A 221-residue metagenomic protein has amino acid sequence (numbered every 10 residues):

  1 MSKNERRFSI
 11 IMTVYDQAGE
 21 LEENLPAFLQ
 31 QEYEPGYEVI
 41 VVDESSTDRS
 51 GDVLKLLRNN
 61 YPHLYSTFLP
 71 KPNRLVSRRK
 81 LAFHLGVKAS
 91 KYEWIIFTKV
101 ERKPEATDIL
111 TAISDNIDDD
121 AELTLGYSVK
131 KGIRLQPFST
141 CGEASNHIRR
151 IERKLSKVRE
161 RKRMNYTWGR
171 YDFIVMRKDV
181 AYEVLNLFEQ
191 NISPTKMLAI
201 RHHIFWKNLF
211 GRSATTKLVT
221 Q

Functional and structural regions predicted by a protein language model:
M1-A27: N-proximal low-complexity "stem/linker" segments adjacent to membrane-targeting elements
E22, D48-L57: Acidic helix N-cap motif at the loop->helix transition within catalytic regions of sugar-transfer enzymes
P26-G36: Short, acidic, metal-binding catalytic loop of nucleotide-sugar glycosyltransferases
G36-S45, T67-L69: Short beta-strand/loop segment that forms part of the nucleotide-sugar
D43-D52, R102-K103: A conserved acidic beta->alpha catalytic loop
Y61-A82, G86, A112-L185: Long helical/loop segments within the catalytic core of UDP-sugar-dependent glycosyltransferases, especially the large
I95: Short aromatic/hydrophobic "clamp" motif used to bind/position activated sugar donors
M164, A199-L218: Catalytic donor-sugar/metal-binding loop of nucleotide-sugar-dependent glycosyltransferases
